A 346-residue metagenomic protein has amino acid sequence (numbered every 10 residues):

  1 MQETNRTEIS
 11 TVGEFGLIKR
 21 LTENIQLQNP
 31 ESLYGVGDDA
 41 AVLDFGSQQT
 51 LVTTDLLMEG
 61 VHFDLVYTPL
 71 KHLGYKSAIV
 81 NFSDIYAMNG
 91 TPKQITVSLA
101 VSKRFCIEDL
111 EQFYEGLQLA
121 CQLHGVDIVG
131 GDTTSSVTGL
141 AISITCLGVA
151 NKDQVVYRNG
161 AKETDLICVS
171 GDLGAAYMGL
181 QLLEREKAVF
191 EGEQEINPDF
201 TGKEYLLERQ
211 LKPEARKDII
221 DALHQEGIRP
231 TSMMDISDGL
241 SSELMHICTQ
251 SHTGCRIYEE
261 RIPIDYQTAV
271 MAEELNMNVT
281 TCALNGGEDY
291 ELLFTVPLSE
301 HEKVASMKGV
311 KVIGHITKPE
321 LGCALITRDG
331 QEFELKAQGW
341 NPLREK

Functional and structural regions predicted by a protein language model:
M1-P69, M88, V97, E345-K346: Extreme N-terminal cap/leader segments of soluble proteins
Q2-G16, R20-Q26, R104-D127, V137-I142 (+3 more regions): Glycine-/charge-enriched secondary-structure boundary and capping motifs
Y34, V66-V80, R104-E115, D153: Glycine-rich anion/phosphate-binding loops
V42, N81, N89, I128 (+4 more regions): Residue-level signal for inorganic ion chemistry
L57, K93-E186, H315: Glycine-rich anion-binding loops of enzyme active sites
L70-Q94, E115-L123, A222, S242-I247: Small-aliphatic-rich amphipathic alpha-helix that forms the alpha element of a beta-alpha
G179-F200: Short, compositionally biased
N197-L244: Polyanion-binding loop/helix "lid" in catalytic or ligand-binding cores
